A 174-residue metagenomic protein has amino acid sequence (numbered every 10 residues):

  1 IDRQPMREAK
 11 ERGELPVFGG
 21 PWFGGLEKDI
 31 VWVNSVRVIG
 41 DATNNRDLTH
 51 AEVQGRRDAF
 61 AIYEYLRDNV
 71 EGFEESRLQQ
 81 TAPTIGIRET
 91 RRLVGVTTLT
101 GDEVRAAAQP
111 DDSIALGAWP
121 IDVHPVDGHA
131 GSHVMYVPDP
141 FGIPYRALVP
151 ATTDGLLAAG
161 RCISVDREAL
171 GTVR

Functional and structural regions predicted by a protein language model:
I1-A159, I163-D166: Mobile, glycine/GP-rich and aromatic-enriched active-site lid/loop segments adjacent to catalytic centers
R167-R174: A conserved FAD-binding loop/helix module that cradles the flavin
